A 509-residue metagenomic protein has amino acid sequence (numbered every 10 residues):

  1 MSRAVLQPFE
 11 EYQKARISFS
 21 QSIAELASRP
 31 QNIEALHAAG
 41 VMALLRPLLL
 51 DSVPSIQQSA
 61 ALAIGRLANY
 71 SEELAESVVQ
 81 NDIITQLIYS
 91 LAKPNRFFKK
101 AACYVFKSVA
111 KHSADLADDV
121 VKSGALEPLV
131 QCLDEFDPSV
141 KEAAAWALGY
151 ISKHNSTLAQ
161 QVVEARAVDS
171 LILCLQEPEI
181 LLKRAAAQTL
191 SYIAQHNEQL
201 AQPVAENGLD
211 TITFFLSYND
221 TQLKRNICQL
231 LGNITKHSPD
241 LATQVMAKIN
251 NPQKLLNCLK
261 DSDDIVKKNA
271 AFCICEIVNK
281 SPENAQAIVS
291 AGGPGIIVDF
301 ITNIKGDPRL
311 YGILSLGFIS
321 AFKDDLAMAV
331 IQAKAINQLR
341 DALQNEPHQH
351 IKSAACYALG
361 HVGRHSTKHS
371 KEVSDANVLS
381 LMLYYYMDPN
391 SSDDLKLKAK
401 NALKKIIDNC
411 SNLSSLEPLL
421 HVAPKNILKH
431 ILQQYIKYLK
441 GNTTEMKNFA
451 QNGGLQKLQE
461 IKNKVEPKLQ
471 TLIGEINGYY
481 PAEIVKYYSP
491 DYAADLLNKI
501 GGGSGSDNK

Functional and structural regions predicted by a protein language model:
M1-A35, P47, V485-K509: N-terminal "cap/leader" segments of large eukaryotic alpha-helical scaffolds
M1-R3, S20, P30, M42 (+13 more regions): Residue-level signal for cytosolic alpha-helical hairpin/rod architecture
S2-V5, L44-R46, Q86-I88, P128-V130 (+8 more regions): Buried hydrophobic core positions in alpha-solenoid tandem helical repeats
Q7-E10, K14, N32-A39, I56 (+21 more regions): Short, hydrophobic/charged alpha-helical patches characteristic of ARM/HEAT alpha-solenoid repeats and analogous
P8-E11, L49-S52, L91-P94, L133-F136 (+9 more regions): Alpha-solenoid helical repeat architecture
I17-P30, L44-P47, Q58-Y70, Y89 (+17 more regions): Alpha-helical solenoid repeat architecture
E25-A38, M42, P47-P54, R66-E73 (+3 more regions): Short helix-loop boundary/capping segments at the starts of domains
I331, Q349, C356, V362-K509: Alpha-solenoid helical-repeat scaffold
